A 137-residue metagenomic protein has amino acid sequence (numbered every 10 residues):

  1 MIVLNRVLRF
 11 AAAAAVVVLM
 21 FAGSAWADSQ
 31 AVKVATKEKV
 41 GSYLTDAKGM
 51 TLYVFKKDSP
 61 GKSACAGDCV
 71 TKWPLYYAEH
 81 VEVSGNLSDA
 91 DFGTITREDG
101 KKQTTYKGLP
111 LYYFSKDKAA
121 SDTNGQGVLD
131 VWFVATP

Functional and structural regions predicted by a protein language model:
I2-A12: Bacterial N-terminal signal peptides that target proteins for export
A11-A22: Bacterial N-terminal signal peptides
G23-P137: Compact beta-sheet-dominated domain cores in extracellular/mature segments
